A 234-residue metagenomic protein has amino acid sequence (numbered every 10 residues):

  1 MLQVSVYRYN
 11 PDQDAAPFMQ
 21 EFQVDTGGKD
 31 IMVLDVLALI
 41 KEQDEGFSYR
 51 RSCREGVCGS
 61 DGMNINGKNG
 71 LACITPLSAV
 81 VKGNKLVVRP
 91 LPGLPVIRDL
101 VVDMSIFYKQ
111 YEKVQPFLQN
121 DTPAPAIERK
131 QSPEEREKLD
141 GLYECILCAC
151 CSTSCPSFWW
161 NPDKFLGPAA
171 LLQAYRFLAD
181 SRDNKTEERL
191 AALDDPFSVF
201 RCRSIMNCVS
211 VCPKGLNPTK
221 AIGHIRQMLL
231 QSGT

Functional and structural regions predicted by a protein language model:
M1-V4: Short structural boundary motif marking the start of a folded domain
P11-A16: Short N-terminal binding/cap micro-motifs at the start of the first secondary-structure element
Q20-I31: Short, contiguous acidic and Ser/Thr-rich linear segments
D25, N64-K68: Short strand-turn-strand beta-turns centered on an Asx-Gly dipeptide
I31-Q43, V87-T234: Ferredoxin-type iron-sulfur electron-transfer modules in oxidoreductases and energy-metabolism complexes
D44-R50: Active-site phosphate-binding and catalytic loops of NTP-dependent enzymes
C53-G62: Short, structured protein-protein interaction patches enriched in aromatics and acidic/basic residues, typified by
K68-V88: Glycine-rich phosphate/adenylate-binding loop and adjacent beta-alpha elements of nucleotide- or dinucleotide-binding
